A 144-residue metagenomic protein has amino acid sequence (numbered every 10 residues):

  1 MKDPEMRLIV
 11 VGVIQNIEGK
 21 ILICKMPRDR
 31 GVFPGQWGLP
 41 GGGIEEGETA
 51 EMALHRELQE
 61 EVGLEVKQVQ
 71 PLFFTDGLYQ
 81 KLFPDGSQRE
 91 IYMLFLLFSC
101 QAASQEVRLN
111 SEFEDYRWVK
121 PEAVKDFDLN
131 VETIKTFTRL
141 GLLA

Functional and structural regions predicted by a protein language model:
M1-I21, P40, L94-S99: Conserved N-terminal beta-strand and adjoining loop/helix that marks the start of the Nudix/MutT-like hydrolase domain
N16, T75-E106: Active-site-adjacent beta-strand/loop module that shapes the phosphate/pyrophosphate-binding cleft
R30-G35: A conserved beta-turn-beta hairpin within the catalytic core of GNAT-like acetyltransferases that forms part
P40-L72: The catalytic Nudix box helix
S99, R108-T138: NUDIX/MutT-family hydrolases
